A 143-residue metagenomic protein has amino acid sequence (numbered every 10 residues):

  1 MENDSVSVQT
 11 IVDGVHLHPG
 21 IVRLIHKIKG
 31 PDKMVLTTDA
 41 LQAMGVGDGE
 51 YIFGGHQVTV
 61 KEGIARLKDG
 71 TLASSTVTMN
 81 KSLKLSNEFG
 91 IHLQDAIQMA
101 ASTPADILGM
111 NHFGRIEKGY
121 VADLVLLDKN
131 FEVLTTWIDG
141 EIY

Functional and structural regions predicted by a protein language model:
M1-G14, G20-T38, A43-Y120, L124-L127: His/Asp/Glu-enriched, well-ordered alpha-helical/loop segment that forms or immediately abuts the divalent-metal
H16-L17, V133: Glycine-rich nucleotide phosphate-binding loop and flanking beta-alpha elements of Rossmann-like dinucleotide-binding
F131-W137: Short, Lys/Arg- and Gly-enriched loop/turn segments at beta-strand edges
